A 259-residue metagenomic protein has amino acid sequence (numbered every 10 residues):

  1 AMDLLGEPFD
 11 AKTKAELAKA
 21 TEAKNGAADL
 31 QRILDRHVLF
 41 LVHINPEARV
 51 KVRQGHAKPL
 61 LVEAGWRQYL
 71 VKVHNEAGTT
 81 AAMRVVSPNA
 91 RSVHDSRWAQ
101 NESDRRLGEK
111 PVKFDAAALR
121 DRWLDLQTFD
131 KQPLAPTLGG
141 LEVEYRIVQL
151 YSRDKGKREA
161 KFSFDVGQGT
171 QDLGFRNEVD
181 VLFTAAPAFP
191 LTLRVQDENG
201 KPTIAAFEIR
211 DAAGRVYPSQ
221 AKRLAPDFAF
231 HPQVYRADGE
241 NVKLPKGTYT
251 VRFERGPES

Functional and structural regions predicted by a protein language model:
A1-T13, A206-E208: Mature N-terminal segment immediately following signal peptide/propeptide cleavage in secreted/periplasmic
A11, T21-A185, R252: Long, low-hydrophobicity ectodomains and other hydrophilic envelope-associated domains
T13-A15, N75, A213, R223 (+1 more regions): A mature extracytoplasmic/lumenal domain signature
A81-V85, T203-A212, T250-R252: Beta-strand-rich binding/interaction modules
P88-R91, R210-R215, G256-E258: Change "in extracellular beta-sheet-rich domains … of secreted and cell-surface proteins" to "in beta-sheet-rich domains
E142-E144, Q149-G156, R223, D227-T250 (+1 more regions): Short Pro-Gly-centered beta-turn/loop motif in secreted/extracellular proteins
F189-E198, F207, Y249: A short, amphipathic beta-strand motif
N199-L224: Short, ordered, surface-exposed loop/turn motifs in non-cytosolic proteins
